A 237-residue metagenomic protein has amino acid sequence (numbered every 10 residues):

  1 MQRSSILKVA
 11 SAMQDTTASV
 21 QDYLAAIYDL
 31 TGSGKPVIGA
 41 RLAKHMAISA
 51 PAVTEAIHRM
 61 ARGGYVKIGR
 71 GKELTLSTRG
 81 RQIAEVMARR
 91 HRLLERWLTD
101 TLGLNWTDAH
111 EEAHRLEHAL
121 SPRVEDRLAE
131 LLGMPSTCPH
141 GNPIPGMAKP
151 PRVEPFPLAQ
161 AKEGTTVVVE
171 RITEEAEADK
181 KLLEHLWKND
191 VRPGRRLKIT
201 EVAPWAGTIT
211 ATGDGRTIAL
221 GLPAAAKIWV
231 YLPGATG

Functional and structural regions predicted by a protein language model:
M1-I48: Extreme N-terminal segment that seeds HTH/winged-HTH DNA-binding domains in transcriptional regulators
Y23, L42, V53-G63, G194 (+1 more regions): Basic amphipathic alpha-helical segments that dock to polyanions
G39, I57, E95: Helix-turn-helix DNA-binding elements, focusing on the entry/boundary residues of the two helices that contact DNA
P51, T107: Key DNA-contact positions within bacterial/archaeal DNA-binding proteins
A61-G71: A short, conserved structural fragment
K72-H91: Basic, amphipathic "hinge/linker" alpha-helix immediately C-terminal to the N-terminal HTH DNA-binding motif
E117-A226: Mid-protein regulatory/catalytic core that forms ligand/cofactor-binding pockets and protein-protein interaction
A225-G237: Short, charged, intrinsically disordered terminal tails
